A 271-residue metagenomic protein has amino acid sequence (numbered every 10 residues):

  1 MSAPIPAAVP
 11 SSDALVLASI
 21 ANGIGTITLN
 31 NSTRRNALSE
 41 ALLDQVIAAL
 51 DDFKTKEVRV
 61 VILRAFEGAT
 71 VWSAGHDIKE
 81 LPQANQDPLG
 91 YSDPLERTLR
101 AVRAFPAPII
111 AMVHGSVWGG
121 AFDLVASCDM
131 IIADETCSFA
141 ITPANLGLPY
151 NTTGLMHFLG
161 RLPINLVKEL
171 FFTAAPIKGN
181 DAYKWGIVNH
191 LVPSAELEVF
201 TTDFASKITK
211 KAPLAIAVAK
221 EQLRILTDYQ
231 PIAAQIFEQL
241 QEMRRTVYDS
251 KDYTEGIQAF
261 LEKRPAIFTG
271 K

Functional and structural regions predicted by a protein language model:
M1-A14, Q258-K271: Terminal low-complexity tails and localization/encapsulation signals of metabolic enzymes
N22-N30, A41-Q86, A101-M112, M130 (+2 more regions): A structural preference for short, pocket-lining loop segments at secondary-structure junctions
P82-P94, E242: A short acidic, glycine-rich active-site loop that binds or catalyzes chemistry on phosphate/adenosine moieties
T98, V102, W118-F171, W185 (+2 more regions): CoA-thioester-processing core
D129-M130, E169, T173-A175, D181 (+3 more regions): Well-ordered beta-strand positions
I132-C137, V188-E238, I267-K271: C-terminal long alpha-helix characteristic of the crotonase
